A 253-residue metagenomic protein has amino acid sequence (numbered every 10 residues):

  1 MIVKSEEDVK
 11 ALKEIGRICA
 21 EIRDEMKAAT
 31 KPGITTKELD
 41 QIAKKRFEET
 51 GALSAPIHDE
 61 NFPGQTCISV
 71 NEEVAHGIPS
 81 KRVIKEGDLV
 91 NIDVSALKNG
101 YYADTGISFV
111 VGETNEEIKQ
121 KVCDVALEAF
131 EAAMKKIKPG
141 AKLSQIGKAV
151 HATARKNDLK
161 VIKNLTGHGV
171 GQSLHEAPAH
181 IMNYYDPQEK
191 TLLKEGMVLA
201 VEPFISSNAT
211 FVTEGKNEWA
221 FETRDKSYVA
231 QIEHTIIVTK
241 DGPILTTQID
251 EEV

Functional and structural regions predicted by a protein language model:
M1-V253: Active-site neighborhoods and metal-handling regions in enzymes and metal-associated proteins
